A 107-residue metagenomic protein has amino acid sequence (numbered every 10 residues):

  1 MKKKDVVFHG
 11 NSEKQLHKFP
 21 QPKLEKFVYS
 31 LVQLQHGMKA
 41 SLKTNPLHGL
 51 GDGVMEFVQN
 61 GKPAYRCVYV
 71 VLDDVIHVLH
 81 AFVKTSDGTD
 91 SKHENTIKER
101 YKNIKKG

Functional and structural regions predicted by a protein language model:
M1-A64, V75-I76, T85-G107: Basic, Lys/Arg-enriched alpha-helical interface segments
R66-V70: Short, surface-exposed beta-strand/loop micro-motifs that present aromatic residues
L79: Conserved catalytic cores of phosphodiester-cleaving nucleases, focusing on short active-site segments
F82: Short beta-to-alpha linker loops that shape the active-site pocket of alpha/beta-hydrolase fold enzymes
